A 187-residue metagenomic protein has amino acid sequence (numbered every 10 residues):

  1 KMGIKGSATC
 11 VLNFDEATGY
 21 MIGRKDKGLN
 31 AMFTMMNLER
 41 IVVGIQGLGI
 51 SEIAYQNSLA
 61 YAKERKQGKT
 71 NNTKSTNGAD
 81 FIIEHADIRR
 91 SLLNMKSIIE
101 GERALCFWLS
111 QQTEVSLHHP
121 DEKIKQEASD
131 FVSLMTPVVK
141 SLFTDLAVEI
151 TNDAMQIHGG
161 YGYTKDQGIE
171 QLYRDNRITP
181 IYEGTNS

Functional and structural regions predicted by a protein language model:
K1-S187: Internal glycine-rich alpha/beta core junctions
